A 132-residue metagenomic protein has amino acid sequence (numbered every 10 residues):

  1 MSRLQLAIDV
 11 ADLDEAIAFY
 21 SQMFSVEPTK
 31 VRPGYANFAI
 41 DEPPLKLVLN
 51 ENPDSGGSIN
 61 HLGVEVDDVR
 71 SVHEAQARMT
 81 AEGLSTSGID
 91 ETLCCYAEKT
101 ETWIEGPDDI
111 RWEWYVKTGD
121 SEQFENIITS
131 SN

Functional and structural regions predicted by a protein language model:
M1-D14, P44, I59-L62, T118-N132: N-terminal beta-strand motif that seeds the catalytic metal site of vicinal oxygen chelate
M1-K46: Core segments of cupin and vicinal oxygen chelate
L13, G63-R111: Vicinal oxygen chelate
E27, L47-L49, S85-I89: A short linear hydrophobic-aromatic micro-motif
E27-R32, E91-L93, Y115-E122: Conserved catalytic-core motifs of GNAT/GCN5-like acyltransferases
R32-Y35, G56, C95-T100: Short acidic/glycine-enriched loop/turn segments that link adjacent beta-strands
D41-R70, E74-M79: A contiguous binding-surface segment within folded domains or other stable secondary-structure elements
N50, Y96-E98, W103, W114-S121: Short beta->alpha transition motifs characteristic of CBS
